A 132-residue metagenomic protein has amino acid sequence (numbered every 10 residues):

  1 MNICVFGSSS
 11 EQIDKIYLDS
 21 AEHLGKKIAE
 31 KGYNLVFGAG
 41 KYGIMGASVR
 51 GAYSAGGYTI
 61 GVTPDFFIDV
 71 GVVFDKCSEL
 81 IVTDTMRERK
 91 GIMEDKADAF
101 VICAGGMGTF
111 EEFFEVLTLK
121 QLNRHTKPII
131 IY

Functional and structural regions predicted by a protein language model:
M1-K96: A cross-family phosphate/adenosyl-ligand binding-site feature
F6-S9, G105, Y132: Glycine-rich beta-strand-to-loop/alpha-helix junction loops that act as flexible
L35-F37, A97-G108: A short, small-residue-rich loop immediately preceding and capping a beta-strand
A47-G51, E111-N123: Short Gly/Thr/Asp-enriched flexible loops that form oxyanion-binding sites at enzyme active sites
T63, L117-Y132: Short, acidic/small-residue loops that bind anionic groups at enzyme active sites
D84-A97, I102, F114-Q121: Glycine/serine-rich loop-strand microenvironments at binding/catalytic pocket rims
R87, G106-E111, K127-I131: A general structural signal for short secondary-structure boundary/capping elements
